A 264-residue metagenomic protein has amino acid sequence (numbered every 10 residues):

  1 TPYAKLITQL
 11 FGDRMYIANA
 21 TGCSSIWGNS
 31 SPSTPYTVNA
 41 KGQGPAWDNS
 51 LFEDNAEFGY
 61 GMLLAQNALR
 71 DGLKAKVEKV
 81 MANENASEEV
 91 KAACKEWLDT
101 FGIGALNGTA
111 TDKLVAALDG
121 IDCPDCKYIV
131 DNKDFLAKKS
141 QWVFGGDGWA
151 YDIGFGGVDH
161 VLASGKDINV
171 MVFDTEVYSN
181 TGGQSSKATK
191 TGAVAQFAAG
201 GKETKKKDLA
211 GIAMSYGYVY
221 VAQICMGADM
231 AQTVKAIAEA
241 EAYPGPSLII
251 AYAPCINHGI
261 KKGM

Functional and structural regions predicted by a protein language model:
T1, N49-A65, L69-N83, F135-A137 (+1 more regions): Conserved thiamine diphosphate
T1-T21, S25-P32: N-terminal amphipathic, basic-rich helices that act as targeting or association modules
M15-N19, K139-I153, I168-M171: A short, small-residue-rich loop immediately preceding and capping a beta-strand
S24-G28, W149-I153, E176-T181, A228-Q232 (+1 more regions): Flexible loop/turn segments at secondary-structure boundaries
I26-E57, D134, D152-K205: Catalytic or ion-translocation cores adjacent to nucleophile or general acid/base/metal-coordination motifs in diverse
P32-P45, G227-M264: Glycine/aspartate-rich loop-and-adjacent alpha/beta segment that forms the canonical ThDP
L51-P124: N-terminal leader/propeptide and maturation segments of large enzyme subunits in energy/redox metabolism and hydrolases
